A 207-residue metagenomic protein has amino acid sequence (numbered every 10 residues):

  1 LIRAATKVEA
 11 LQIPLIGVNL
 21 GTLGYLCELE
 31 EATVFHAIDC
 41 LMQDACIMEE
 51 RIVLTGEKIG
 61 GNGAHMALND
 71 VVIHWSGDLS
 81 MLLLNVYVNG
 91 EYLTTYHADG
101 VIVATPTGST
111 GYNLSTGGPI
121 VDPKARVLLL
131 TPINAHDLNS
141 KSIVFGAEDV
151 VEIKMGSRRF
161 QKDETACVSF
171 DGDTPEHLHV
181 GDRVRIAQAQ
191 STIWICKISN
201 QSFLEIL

Functional and structural regions predicted by a protein language model:
L1-L11, D39, C46: N-terminal glycine-/serine-/threonine-rich phosphate-binding loop
V8-I13, E31-H36, G117-R126: A glycine- and small-aliphatic-rich helix-loop capping segment at beta-alpha/alpha-beta transitions that lines
L11-L29: Short, acidic/small-residue loops that bind anionic groups at enzyme active sites
L23-D99: Catalytic core of DAGKc-family lipid kinases
I73-H74, D78, N89-Y92, K141-L207: ATP/nucleoside-binding phosphotransfer catalytic cores, i.e., glycine-rich phosphate-binding loops
V86, G108, V168: Short aromatic-centered micro-motifs
T95-A98, V103-N139: Gly/Ser/Thr-rich active-site loops/lids in small-molecule metabolic enzymes that frequently grip phosphoryl groups
